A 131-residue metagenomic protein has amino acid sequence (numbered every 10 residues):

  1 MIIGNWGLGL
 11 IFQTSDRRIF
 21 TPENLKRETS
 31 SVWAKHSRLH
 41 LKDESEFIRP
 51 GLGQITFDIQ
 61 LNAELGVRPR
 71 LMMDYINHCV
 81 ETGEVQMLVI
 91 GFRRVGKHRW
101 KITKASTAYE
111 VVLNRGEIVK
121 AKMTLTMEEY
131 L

Functional and structural regions predicted by a protein language model:
M1-L131: Compositionally biased, intrinsically disordered low-complexity segments enriched in polar/Pro/Gly and often Gln
